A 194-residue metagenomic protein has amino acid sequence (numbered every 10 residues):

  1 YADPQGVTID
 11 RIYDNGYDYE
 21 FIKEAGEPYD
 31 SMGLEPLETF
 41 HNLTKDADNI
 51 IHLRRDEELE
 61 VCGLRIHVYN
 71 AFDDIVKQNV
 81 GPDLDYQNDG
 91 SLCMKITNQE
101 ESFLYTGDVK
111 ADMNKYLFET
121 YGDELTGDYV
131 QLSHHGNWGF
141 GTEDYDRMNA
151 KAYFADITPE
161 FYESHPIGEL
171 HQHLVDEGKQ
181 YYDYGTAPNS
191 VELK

Functional and structural regions predicted by a protein language model:
Y1, A25-D46, H165-E177: Short, aromatic/basic amphipathic alpha-helical patches
Y1-D10, N70, K77-N79, E177: Short intrinsically disordered, low-complexity coil segments enriched in acidic
G6-G26, N114-S190: Cap/insert and terminal regions of metallo-dependent hydrolase folds
V7-G16, G33-V61: Extended, compositionally biased low-complexity polar/Lys-Gly-rich tracts and adjacent boundary/linker regions are
Y13, F40, Y69, F103-Y105 (+1 more regions): Aromatic side chains
K45-Y129, N189-K194: Core dinuclear metal-dependent hydrolase active-site scaffold
